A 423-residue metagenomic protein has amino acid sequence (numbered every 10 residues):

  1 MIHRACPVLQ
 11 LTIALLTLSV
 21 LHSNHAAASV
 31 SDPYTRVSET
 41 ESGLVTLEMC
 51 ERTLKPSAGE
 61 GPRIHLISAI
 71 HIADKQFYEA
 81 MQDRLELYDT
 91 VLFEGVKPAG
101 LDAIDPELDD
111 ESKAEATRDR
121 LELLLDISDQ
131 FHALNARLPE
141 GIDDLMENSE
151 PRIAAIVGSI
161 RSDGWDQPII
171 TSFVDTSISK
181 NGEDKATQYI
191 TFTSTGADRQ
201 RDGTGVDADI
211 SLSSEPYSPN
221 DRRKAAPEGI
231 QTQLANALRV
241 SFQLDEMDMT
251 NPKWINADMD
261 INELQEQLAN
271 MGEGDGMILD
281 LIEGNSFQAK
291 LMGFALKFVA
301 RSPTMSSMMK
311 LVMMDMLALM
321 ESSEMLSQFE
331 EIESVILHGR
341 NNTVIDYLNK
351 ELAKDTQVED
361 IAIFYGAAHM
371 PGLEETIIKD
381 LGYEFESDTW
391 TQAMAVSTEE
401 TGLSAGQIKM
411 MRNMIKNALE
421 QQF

Functional and structural regions predicted by a protein language model:
M1-T12: Bacterial N-terminal signal peptides that target proteins for export
Q10-V20: Bacterial N-terminal signal peptides
H22-A28: Sec/Tat signal peptide C-region and signal peptidase I cleavage site
S29-E94: Zymogen propeptides
S42, P168, P216-D360, E375-T376 (+1 more regions): Hydrophobic, often amphipathic alpha-helical segments used for membrane interaction and targeting
E60-H71, L101-D109, E324-E331: Acidic/histidine-rich, surface-exposed loop or edge segments in extracytoplasmic proteins
Q76-R84, I104, Y347, T376: A short acidic, amphipathic alpha-helical/loop segment
P106-E107, E111-R223: Low-complexity, acidic interaction segments enriched in glycine
